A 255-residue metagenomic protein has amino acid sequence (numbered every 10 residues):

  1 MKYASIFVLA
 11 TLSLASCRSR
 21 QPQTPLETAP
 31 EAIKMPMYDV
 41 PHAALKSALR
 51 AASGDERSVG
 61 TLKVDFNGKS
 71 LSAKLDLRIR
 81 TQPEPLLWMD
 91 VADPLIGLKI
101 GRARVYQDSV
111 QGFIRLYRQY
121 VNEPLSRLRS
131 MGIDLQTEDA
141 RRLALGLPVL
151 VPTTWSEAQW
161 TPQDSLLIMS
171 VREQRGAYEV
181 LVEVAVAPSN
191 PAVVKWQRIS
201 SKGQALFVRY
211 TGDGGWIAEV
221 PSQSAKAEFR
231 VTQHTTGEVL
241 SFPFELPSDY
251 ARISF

Functional and structural regions predicted by a protein language model:
M1-C17: Sec-dependent bacterial lipoprotein signal peptides
C17-S72, D249-F255: N-terminal leader/targeting segments and the immediate start of mature chains
E31-K34, S58, R80-E84, Y106-D108: The feature marks either
V59-T61, L71-L86, R115-Y117, A192 (+1 more regions): Beta-strand-dominated lipid-handling architectures at cellular/organellar boundaries
G68-S72, A92-I100, K202, Q223-K226: Solvent-exposed loop/turn segments connecting transmembrane beta-strands in outer-membrane beta-barrel proteins
P85-E138: An acidic-aromatic
L125-P162, F255: C-terminal low-complexity, charged extensions that often adopt amphipathic alpha-helices
W155-F255: Gly/Pro-enriched, hydrophobic low-complexity segments that function as extracytoplasmic propeptides/linkers
